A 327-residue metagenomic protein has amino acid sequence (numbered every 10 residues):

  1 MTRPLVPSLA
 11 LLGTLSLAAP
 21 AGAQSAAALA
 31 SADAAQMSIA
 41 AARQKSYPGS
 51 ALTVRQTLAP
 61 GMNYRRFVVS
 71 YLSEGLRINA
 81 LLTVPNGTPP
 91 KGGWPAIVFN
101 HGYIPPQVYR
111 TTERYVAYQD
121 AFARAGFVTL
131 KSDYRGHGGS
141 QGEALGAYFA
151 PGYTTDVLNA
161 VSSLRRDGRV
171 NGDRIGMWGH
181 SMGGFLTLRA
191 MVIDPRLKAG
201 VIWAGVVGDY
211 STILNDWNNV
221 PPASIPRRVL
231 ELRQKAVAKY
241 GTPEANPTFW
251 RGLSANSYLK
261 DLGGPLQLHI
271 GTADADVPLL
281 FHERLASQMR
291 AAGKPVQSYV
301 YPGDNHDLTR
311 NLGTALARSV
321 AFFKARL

Functional and structural regions predicted by a protein language model:
T2-L5, L11-Y64: N-terminal targeting or regulatory segments adjacent to alpha/beta-hydrolase or S9 domains
S46-K91: N-terminal cap/lid segment of alpha/beta-hydrolase-fold proteins
P89-W94, F99-Q141, D209-Y210: Short substrate-entry loop that stabilizes the transition state in hydrolases
Y148-G168: Alpha/beta-hydrolase active-site loop
V170-S181: Alpha/beta-hydrolase fold nucleophile elbow
R189-P243: Hydrolase active-site cap/lid region
L262, L268-I270, D274: Short beta-strand/loop motif that positions the catalytic acidic residue of the alpha/beta-hydrolase fold
D276, E283-L327: C-terminal catalytic histidine-bearing segment of alpha/beta-hydrolase fold enzymes
